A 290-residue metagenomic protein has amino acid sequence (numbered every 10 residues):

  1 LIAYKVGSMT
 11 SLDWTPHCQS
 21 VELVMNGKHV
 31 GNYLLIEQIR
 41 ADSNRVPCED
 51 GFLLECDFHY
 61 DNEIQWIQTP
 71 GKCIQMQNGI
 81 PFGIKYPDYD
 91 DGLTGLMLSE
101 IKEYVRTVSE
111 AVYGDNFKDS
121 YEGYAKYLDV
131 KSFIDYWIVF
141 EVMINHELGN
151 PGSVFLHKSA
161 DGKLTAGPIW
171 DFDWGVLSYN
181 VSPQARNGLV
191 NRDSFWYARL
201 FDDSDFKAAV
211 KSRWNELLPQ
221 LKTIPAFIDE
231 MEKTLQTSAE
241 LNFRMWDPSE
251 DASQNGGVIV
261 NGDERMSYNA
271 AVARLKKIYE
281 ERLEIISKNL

Functional and structural regions predicted by a protein language model:
L1-K28: A conserved helix-loop-beta module that forms one wall/lid of the active-site cleft in ATP-utilizing catalytic domains
S11-P16, K28-I138: Internal "kinase-insert"/substrate-recognition segments embedded within catalytic cores of ATP-dependent enzymes
H17-Q19, V30, N150, K163: Short loop/turn segments at connectors of secondary-structure elements within structured domains
S20-K28, L35-A41, S159-D161, D171-G175 (+1 more regions): An acidic- and aromatic-residue-enriched active-site/binding cleft used to recognize and process polar
V21, Y33-L34, G51-L53, V154 (+2 more regions): A broad, low-specificity signal marking well-ordered, structured residues that form hydrophobic/aromatic
F82-N150, V154-L290: Middle-to-C-terminal accessory/interaction subdomains
